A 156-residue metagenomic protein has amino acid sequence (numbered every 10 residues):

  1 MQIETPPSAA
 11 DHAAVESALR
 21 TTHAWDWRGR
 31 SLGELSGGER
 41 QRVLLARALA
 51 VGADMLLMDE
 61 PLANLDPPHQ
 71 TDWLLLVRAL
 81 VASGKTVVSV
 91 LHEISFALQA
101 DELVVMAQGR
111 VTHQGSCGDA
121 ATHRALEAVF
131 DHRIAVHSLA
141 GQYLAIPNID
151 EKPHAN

Functional and structural regions predicted by a protein language model:
A9-W27: Conserved ABC ATPase "signature" region
S31-L35, E39: Conserved ABC ATPase signature
L45-A46: Hydrophobic anchor residue at the start of the ABC signature
L56-E60: Catalytic Walker B motif of ABC-type/P-loop ATPase nucleotide-binding domains
Q99-V105: Conserved catalytic segment of ABC-fold P-loop ATPases
A128-N156: ABC ATPase nucleotide-binding domains
